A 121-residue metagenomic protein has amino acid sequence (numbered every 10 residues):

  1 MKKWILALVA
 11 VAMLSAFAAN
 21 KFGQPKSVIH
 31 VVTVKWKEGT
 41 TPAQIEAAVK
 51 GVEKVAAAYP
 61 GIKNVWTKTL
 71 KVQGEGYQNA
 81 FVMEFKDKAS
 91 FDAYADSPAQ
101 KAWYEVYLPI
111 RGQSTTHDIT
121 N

Functional and structural regions predicted by a protein language model:
M1-W4: Positively charged n-region of N-terminal signal peptides that target proteins for export
L6, M13-N79, K86-A93, G112 (+1 more regions): Short S/T/G/P-rich N-terminal loop/turn motif that feeds into the first structured element of a domain
H30, S97-Q100: Histidine-centered active-site/metal-ligand motif
D92-A95, A102-P109: Short, exposed beta-strand-loop hairpins at the edges of beta-sheets in extracellular/periplasmic proteins
